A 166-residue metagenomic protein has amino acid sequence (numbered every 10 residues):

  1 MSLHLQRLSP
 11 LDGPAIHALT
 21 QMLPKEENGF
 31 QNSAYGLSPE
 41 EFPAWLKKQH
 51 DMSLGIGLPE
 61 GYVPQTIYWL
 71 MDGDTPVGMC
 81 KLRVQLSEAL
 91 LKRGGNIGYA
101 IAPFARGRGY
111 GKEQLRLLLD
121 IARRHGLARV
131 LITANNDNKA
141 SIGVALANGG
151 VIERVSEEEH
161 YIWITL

Functional and structural regions predicted by a protein language model:
M1-N96, I121, E153, E157-L166: GNAT-family acyltransferases
H4, G98, L131-T133: Short aromatic/hydrophobic contact patches that present stacked aromatics for nucleic-acid/ligand binding
Q85-S87, F104, D137: Short coil/turn motifs at secondary-structure junctions
G98-I101, G107-D120, R124, I142-A147: Conserved acetyl-CoA-binding loop-helix of GNAT-fold acetyltransferases
I101, A134, I164-L166: Hydrophobic residues in beta-strands and at strand termini
A122-A134: Conserved GNAT acetyl-CoA-binding A-motif
I132-I142: Conserved beta-strand-loop-alpha-helix junction that forms the acyl-donor binding cleft
